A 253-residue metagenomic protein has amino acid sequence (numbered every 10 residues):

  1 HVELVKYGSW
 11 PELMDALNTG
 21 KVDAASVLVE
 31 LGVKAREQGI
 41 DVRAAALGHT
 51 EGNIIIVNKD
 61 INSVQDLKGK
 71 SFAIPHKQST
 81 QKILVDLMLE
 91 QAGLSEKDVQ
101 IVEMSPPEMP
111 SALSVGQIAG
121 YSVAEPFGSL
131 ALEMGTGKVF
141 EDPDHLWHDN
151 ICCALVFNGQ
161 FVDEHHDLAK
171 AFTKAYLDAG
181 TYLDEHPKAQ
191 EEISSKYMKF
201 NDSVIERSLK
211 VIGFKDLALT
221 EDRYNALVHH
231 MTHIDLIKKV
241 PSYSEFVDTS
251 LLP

Functional and structural regions predicted by a protein language model:
H1, H145-W147, F214-E221, Y243: Short, solvent-exposed loop/beta-turn-alpha elements that line the ligand-binding surface or hinge of extracytoplasmic
H1-L94, Q100-E103, A119-E125, T136-D142 (+1 more regions): Short, glycine-/small- and polar/acidic-enriched structural segments that line small-molecule recognition paths
L13, A112, G213-F214: A short acidic, helix-capping loop that chelates divalent metal ions and anchors anionic groups
A16, G20, K34-Q38, L67-K70 (+10 more regions): Structured segments of extracytoplasmic/periplasmic soluble domains in secreted or envelope-associated proteins
E30-L31, V102, P107-S194: Pocket-lining segment of extracytoplasmic ligand-binding domains
D163-I237: Secondary-structure end/capping motifs
T232-P253: Conserved C-terminal helix/tail region of periplasmic/extracytoplasmic solute-binding proteins
